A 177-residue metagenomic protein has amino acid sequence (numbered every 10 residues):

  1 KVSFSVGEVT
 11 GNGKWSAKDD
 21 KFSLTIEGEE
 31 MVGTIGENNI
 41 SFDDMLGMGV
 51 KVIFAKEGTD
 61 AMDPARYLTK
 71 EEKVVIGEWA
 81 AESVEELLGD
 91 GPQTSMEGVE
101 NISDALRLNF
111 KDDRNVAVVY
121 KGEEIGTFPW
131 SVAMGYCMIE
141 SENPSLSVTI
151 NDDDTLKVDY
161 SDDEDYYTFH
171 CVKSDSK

Functional and structural regions predicted by a protein language model:
K1-P129, A133-K177: Lipid interaction determinants
